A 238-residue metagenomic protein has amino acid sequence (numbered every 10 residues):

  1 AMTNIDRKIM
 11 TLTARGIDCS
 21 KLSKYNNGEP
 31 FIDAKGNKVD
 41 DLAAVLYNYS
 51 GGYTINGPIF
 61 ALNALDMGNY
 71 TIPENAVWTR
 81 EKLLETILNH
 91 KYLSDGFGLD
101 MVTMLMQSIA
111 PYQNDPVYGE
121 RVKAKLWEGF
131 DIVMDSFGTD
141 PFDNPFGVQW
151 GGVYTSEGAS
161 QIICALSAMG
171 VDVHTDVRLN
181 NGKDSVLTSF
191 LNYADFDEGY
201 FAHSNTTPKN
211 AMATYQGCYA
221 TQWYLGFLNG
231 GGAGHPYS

Functional and structural regions predicted by a protein language model:
A1-K21, N48-E74, N89-K125, G138-V177 (+1 more regions): An alpha-helical repeat/solenoid feature that recognizes helix-turn-helix modules
K21-L46, P73-L88, G119, K123-F130 (+4 more regions): Alpha-helical repeat scaffolds
A43-G51, L84-Y92, D131-G138, T188-D195: HEAT/HEAT-like alpha-solenoid repeats
Y47, W78, W127-F130, W150 (+5 more regions): A residue-identity detector for tryptophan
G231-S238: Intrinsically disordered, low-complexity repeat and linker tracts
